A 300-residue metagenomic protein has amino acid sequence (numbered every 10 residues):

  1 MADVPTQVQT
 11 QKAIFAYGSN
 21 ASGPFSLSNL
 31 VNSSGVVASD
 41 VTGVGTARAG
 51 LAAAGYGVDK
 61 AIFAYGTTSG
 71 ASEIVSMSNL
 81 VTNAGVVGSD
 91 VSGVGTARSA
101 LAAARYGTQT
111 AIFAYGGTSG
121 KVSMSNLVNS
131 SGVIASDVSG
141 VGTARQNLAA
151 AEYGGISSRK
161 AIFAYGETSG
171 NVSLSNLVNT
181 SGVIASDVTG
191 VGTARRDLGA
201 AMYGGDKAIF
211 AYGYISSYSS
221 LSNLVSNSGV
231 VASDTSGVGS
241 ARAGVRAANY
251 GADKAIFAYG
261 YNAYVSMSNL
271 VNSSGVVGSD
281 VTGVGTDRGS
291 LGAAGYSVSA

Functional and structural regions predicted by a protein language model:
M1-A300: Polar, enzyme-active/binding microenvironments
